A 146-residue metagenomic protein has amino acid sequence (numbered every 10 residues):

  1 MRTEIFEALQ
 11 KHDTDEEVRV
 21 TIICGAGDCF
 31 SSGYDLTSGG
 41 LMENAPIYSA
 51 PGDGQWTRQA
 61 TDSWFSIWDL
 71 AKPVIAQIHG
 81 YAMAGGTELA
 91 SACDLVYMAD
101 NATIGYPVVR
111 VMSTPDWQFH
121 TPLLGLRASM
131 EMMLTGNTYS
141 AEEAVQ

Functional and structural regions predicted by a protein language model:
M1-V20: A short, well-ordered alpha-helical element
E4, T37-L41, P107, T114: Glycine-rich, phosphate-binding/catalytic loops in enzymes
E4-I5, I23, D35, P73 (+2 more regions): Terminal peptide-recognition signature
Q10, E17, G25-S66: Glycine- (often His-adjacent) and acidic-residue-rich active-site loop that binds/positions the CoA thioester
F65-Q146: Crotonase-fold acyl-CoA enzyme core
